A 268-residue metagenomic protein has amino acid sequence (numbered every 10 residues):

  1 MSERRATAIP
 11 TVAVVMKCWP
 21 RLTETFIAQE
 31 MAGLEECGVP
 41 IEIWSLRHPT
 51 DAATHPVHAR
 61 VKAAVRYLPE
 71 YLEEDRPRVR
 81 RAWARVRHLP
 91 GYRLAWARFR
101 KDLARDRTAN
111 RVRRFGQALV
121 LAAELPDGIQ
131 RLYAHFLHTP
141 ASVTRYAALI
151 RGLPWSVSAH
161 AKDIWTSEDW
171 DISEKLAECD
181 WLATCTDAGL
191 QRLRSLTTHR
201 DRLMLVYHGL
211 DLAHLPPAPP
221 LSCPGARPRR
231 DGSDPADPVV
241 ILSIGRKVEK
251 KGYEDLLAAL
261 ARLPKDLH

Functional and structural regions predicted by a protein language model:
I27, L34, I241, L256-L257: A structural motif in glycosyltransferase catalytic domains
I43-R111: A conserved catalytic-core segment of Leloir-type glycosyltransferases
Y67, R107-R113, V120-T139: Short N-terminal targeting/anchoring amphipathic segment
P154-W181: A conserved, positively charged/aromatic
E168-W170, R194, L210-R229: Acidic anion/phosphate-binding donor-loop and adjacent secondary structure in glycosyltransferase catalytic cores
C179-D187, M204: A short beta-strand/loop micro-motif in the catalytic core of glycosyltransferases that engages the nucleotide-sugar
A188, G209: Carbohydrate-associated surface elements
S222-K251, L257-R262: Conserved donor-binding/catalytic core segment of Leloir-type glycosyltransferases
